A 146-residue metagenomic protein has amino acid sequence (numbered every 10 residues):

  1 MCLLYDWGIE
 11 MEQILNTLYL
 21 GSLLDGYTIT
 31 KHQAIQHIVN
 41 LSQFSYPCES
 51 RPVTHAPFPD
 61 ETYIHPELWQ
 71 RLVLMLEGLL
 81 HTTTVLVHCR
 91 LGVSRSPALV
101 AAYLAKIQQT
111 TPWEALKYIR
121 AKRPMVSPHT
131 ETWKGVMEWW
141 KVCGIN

Functional and structural regions predicted by a protein language model:
L4-L86, A105-W140, G144-I145: Cysteine-based protein phosphatase catalytic domain of the PTP/DSP
T83-A101: A phosphate-binding catalytic loop at a beta-strand-loop-alpha-helix junction that coordinates phosphoryl groups
